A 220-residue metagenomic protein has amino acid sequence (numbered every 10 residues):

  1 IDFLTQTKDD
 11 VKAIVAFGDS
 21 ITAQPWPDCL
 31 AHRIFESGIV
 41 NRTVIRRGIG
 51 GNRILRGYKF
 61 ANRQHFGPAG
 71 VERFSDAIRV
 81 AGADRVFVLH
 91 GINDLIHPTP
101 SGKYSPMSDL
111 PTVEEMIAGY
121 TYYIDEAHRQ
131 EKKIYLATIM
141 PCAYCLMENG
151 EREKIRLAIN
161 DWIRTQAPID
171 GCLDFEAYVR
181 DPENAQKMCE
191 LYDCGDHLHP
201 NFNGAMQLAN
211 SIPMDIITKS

Functional and structural regions predicted by a protein language model:
F3, T7-G119, C145-E148, H199: Conserved SGNH/GDSL esterase-like catalytic core that processes O-acyl groups on lipids and polysaccharides
H90, T138-I139: A cross-domain feature marking catalytic cores of carbohydrate-active enzymes and several ubiquitous metabolic/repair
I96, I139-S220: Catalytic His-Asp segment of secreted/periplasmic serine-dependent ester chemistry enzymes
Y120-H128: Surface-exposed amphipathic alpha-helices with a cationic face
Q130-K133: A short helix->loop->beta-strand "cap" motif at the edges of active sites that frequently abuts
